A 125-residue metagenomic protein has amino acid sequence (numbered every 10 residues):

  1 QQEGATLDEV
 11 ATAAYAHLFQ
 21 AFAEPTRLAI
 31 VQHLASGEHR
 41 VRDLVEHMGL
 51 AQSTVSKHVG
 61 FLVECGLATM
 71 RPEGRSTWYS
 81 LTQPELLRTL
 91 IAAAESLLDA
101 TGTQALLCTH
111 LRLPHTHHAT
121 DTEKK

Functional and structural regions predicted by a protein language model:
Q1-A14, T82-K125: Amphipathic alpha-helical dimerization/coiled-coil segments that flank or bridge DNA-binding/regulatory modules
E9-T54, E73-L86: N-terminal helix-turn-helix DNA-binding core of bacterial DNA-binding proteins
E38-H39, V63, E95: Residue-level detector of secondary-structure transition/capping positions
E46, V63-E64: Alpha-helical residues within the helix-turn-helix
V59-G60: Short, hydrophobic-biased segments on the C-terminal half of alpha helices that form "recognition helices"
